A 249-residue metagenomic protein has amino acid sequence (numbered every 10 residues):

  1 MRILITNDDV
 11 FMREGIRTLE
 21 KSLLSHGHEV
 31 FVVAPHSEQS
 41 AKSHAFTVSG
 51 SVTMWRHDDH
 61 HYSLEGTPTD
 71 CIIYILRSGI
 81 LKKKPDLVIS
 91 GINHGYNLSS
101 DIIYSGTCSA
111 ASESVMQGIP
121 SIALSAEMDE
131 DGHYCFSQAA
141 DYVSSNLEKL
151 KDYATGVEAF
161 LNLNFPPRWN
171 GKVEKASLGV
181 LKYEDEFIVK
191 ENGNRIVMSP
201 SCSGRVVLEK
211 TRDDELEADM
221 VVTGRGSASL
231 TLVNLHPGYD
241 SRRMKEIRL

Functional and structural regions predicted by a protein language model:
I3, R13, R17-S78, K82-K84: A cross-family phosphate/adenosyl-ligand binding-site feature
D9: Active-site metal-binding loops of divalent metal-dependent hydrolases
E38, T67-P68, N93-Y96, L235: Short glycine-rich anion-binding loops that position phosphate/pyrophosphate groups of nucleotides and phosphorylated
Y96-S105: Glycine/threonine-rich flexible loop motifs
A110-S114: Hydrophobic/aromatic ligand-binding patch that stacks against planar heteroaromatic rings of cofactors or nucleotides
V115-Q138: Glycine-rich phosphate/pyrophosphate-binding loops and their adjacent beta-strand/loop elements at enzyme active sites
F136-L249: Electrostatically charged, flexible surface regions
